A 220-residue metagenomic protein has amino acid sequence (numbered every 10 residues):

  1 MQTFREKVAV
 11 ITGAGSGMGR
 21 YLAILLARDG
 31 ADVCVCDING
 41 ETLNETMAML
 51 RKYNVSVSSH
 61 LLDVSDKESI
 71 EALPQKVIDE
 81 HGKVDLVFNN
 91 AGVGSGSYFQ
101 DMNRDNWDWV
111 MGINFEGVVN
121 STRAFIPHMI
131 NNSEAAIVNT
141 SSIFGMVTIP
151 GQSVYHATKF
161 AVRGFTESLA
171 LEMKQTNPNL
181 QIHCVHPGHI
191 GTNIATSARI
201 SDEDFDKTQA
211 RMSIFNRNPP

Functional and structural regions predicted by a protein language model:
Q2-C34: Canonical Rossmann dinucleotide-binding motif of NAD(H)/NADP(H)-dependent dehydrogenases/reductases, specifically
D29-E45: Conserved glycine-rich Rossmann-like NAD(P)H-binding loop of the short-chain dehydrogenase/reductase
G40-E41, L61-A72, R104: The beta1-alpha1 cofactor-binding region of Rossmann-like NAD(H)/NADP(H)-dependent oxidoreductases
Y98-F99, N103-W109: Substrate-binding pocket helix/loop in short-chain dehydrogenase/reductase
T122, T158: Active-site helix of classical SDR
S142: Residue(s) in the substrate-gating loop at a strand-loop-helix junction that position the organic substrate next
K174-P220: SDR active-site lid
